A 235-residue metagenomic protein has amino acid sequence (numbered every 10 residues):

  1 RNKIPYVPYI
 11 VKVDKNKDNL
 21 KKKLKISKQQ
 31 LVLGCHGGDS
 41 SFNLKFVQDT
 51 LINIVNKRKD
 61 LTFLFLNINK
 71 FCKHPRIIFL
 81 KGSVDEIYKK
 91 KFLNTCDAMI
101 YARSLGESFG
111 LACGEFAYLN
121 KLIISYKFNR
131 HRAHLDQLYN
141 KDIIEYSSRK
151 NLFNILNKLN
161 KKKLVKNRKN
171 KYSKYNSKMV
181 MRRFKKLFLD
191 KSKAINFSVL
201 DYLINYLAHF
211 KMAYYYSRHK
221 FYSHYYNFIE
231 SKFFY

Functional and structural regions predicted by a protein language model:
R1-K15: Donor nucleotide-sugar binding/catalytic pocket of nucleotide-sugar-dependent glycosyltransferases
V7, I26-F42: Conserved donor-binding/catalytic core segment of Leloir-type glycosyltransferases
D14-I26: A short helix/loop element that forms part of the nucleotide-sugar donor recognition site in Leloir-type
I68-N69, I77-L93: Conserved active-site histidine-acidic residue motif and adjacent donor-binding/catalytic loop of glycosyltransferases
K90, C113-Y118, R132-A133: Short alpha-helical segment that forms part of, or immediately flanks, the ligand-binding pocket in carbohydrate-active
K91-S108, K121: Acidic donor-binding loop of glycosyltransferase active sites
L122-K127: Short hydrophobic beta-strand element within catalytic cores of glycosyltransferases and related nucleotide-activated
S147-K150, N160-Y214: A charged, aromatic-enriched C-terminal amphipathic alpha-helix characteristic of glycosyltransferases across folds
